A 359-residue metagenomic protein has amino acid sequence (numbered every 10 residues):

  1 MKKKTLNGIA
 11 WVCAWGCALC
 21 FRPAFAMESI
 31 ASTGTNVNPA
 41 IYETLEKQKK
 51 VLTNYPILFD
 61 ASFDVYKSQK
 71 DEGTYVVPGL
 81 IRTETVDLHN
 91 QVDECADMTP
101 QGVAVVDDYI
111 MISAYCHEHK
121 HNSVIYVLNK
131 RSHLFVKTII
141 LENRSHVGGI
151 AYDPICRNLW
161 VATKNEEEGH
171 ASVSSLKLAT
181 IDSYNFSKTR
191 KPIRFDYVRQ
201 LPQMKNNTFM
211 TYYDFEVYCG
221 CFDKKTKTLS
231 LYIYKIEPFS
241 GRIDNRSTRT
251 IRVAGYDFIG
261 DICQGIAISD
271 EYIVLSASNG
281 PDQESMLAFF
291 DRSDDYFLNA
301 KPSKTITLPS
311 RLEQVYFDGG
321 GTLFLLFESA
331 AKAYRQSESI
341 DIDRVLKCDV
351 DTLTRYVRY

Functional and structural regions predicted by a protein language model:
F25-N90, K347-Y359: Sequence/structural signature of beta-propeller modules and their immediately flanking N-terminal secretory/stalk
I81-E94, L134-I140, R194-L201, S247-Y256 (+1 more regions): A short beta-strand motif characteristic of beta-propeller blades
V86-K120: Beta-strand-rich domains and repeat architectures in extracellular enzymes and scaffolds, especially beta-propellers
D97-G102, R144-G149, Q200-Y212, F258-G265 (+1 more regions): Repeated scaffold domains used in trafficking and secretory/extracellular systems, primarily beta-propellers
V105-D107, P154-C156, Y212-D214, I268-D270 (+1 more regions): Residue-level detector of Asp-centered blade-edge/turn motifs that repeat once per structural unit in beta-propeller
K120-I125, E167-A179, T226-K235, D282-D291 (+1 more regions): Structural motif
G255-R292: Loop/turn-rich, solvent-exposed surfaces of beta-rich toroidal or solenoidal domains
F297-G319: Conserved blade-ending motifs and adjacent loop-strand segments that build the rim/top face of beta-propeller domains
